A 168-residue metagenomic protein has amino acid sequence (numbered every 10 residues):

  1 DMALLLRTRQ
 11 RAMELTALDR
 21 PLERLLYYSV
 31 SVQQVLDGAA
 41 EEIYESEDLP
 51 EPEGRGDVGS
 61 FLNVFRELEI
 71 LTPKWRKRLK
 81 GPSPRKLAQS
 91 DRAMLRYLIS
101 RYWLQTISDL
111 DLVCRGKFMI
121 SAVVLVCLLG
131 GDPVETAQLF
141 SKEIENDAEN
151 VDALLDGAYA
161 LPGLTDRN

Functional and structural regions predicted by a protein language model:
D1: Short Cys/His-based metal-binding microdomains
L6-N168: Hydrophobic, aromatic-lined core segments that form the binding pocket/scaffold for planar heteroaromatic ligands
